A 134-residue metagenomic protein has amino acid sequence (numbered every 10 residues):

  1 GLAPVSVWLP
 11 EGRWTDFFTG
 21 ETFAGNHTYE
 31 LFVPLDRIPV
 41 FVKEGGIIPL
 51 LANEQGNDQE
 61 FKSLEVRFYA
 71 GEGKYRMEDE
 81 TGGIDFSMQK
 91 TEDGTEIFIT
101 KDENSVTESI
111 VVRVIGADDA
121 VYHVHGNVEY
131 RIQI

Functional and structural regions predicted by a protein language model:
G1-I115: Catalytic core of carbohydrate-active enzymes
W14-D16, A120-V124: Change to "...patches in solvent-exposed regions of secreted, membrane-anchored, or virion-exposed structural
N26-T28, H125-I134: Solvent-exposed, conformationally flexible loop/turn segments
V33-L35, D119, Y130-I132: Short, surface-exposed linear segments at secondary-structure transitions and domain or protein termini
